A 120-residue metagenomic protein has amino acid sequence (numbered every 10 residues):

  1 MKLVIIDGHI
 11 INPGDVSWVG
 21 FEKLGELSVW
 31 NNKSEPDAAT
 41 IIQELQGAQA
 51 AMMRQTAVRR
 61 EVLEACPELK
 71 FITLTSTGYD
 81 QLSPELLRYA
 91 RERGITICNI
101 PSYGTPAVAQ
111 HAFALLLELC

Functional and structural regions predicted by a protein language model:
M1-A48: N-terminal glycine-/charge-rich "phosphate-binding" loop or analogous flexible N-terminal tail
Q49-C120: Phosphate/diphosphate ligand-binding glycine-rich loop within oxidoreductases
